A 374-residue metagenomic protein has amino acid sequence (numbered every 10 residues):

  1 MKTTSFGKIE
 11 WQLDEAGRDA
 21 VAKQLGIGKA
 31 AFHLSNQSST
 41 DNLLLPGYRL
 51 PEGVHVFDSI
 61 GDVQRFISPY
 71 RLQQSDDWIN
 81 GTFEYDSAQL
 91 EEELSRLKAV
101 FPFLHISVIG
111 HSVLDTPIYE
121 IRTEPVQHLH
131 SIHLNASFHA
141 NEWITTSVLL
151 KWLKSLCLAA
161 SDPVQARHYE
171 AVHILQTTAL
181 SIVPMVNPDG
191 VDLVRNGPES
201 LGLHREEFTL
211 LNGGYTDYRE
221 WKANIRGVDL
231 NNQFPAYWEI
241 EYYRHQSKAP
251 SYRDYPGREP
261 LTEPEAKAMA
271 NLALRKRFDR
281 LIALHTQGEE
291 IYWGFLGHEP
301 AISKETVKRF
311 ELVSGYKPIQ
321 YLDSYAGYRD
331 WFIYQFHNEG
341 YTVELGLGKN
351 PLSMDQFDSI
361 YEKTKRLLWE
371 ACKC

Functional and structural regions predicted by a protein language model:
M1-G28, Y48-I67: Primarily a LysM-type cell-wall glycan-binding module
G17-V21, G28, D86, L90-E93 (+5 more regions): Stable alpha-helical elements in mature extracytoplasmic
A31-L34, H55-I118: Short glycine- and acidic-rich boundary segments immediately preceding or forming the N-terminal edge of structured
H33-L43: Short acidic beta-strand-loop surface patches of small beta-rich interaction domains
T116-I118, P125-S131: Proline/glycine-enriched tight loop/beta-turn segments at coil->beta junctions that connect or precede beta-strands
H130-L149, M185-V186: Short HxH-centered metal-ligating active-site micro-motif
I144, K151-L153, C157-Y292: Active-site/substrate-binding loop(s) of hydrolase catalytic cores
Y237-C374: Metallocarboxypeptidase
